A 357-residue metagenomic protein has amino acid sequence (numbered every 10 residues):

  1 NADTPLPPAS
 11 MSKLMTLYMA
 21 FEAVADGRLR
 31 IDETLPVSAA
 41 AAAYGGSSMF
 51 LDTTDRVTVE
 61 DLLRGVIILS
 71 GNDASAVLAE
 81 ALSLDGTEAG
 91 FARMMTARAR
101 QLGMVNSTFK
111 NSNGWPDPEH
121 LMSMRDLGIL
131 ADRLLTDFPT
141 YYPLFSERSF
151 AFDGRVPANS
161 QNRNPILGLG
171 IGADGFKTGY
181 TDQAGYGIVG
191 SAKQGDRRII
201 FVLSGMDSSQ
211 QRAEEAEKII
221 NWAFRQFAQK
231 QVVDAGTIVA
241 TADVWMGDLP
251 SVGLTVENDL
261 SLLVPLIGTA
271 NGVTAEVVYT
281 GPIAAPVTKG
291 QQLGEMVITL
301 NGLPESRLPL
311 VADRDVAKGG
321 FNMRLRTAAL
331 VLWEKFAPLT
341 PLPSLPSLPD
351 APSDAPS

Functional and structural regions predicted by a protein language model:
N1-F138: Active-site-adjacent loops and short helices of periplasmic peptidoglycan-processing enzymes
M104-T108, P116-L121, R125-S357: Domain-terminus/edge residues, biased toward the C-terminal soluble/receptor-binding domains of extracytoplasmic
